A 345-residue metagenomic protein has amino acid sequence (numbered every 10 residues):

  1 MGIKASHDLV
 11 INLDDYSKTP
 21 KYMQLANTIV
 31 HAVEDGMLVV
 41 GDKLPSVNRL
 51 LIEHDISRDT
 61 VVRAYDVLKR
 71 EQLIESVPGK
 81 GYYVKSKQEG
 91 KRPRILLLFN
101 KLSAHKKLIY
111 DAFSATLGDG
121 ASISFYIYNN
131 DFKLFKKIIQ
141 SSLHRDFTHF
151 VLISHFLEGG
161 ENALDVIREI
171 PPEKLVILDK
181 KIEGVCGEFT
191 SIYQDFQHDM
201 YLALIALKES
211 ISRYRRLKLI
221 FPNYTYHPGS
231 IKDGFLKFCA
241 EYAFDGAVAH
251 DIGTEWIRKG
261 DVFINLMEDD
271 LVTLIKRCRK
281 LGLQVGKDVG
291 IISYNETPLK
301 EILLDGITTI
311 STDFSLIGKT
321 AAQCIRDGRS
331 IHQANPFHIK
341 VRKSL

Functional and structural regions predicted by a protein language model:
M1-I52: Extreme N-terminal segment that seeds HTH/winged-HTH DNA-binding domains in transcriptional regulators
M37-S76: N-terminal helix-turn-helix
V47, R70-E71, Y82-H149: Amphipathic helical "hinge" segments at domain boundaries
Q88-L102, Y193, L207, R216-P222: Short beta-strand segments enriched in small/hydrophobic residues
F156-H198, N295-L304: Flexible loop/hinge segments that line or gate small-molecule binding clefts
K181-K218, L271, I310-S330: Hydrophobic alpha-helical segments within soluble ligand-binding/sensing domains
Y201-Y242, Q333-L345: An alpha-beta-alpha
R258-K259, E268-L345: Flexible loop/turn connectors
